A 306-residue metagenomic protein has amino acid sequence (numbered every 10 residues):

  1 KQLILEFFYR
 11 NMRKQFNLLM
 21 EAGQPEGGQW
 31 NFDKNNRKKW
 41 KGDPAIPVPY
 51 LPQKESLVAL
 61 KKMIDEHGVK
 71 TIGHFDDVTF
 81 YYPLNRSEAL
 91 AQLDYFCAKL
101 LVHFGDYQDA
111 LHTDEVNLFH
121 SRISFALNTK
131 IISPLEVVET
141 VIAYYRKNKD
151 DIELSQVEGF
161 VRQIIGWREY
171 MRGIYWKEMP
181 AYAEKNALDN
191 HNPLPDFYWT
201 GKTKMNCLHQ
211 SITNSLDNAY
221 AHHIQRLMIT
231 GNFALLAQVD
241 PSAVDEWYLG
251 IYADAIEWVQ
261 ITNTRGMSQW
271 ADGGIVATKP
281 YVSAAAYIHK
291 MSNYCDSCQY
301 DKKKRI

Functional and structural regions predicted by a protein language model:
K1-Y82: Beta-rich, aromatic/charged-enriched effector core domains that present basic-aromatic interfaces for binding
F7-F8, F16, F32, Y50 (+9 more regions): Phenylalanine-focused residue identity feature
L19-G42, E88-E115, N214-D217, R226: Solvent-exposed, charged interface segments at domain starts and junctions
P47-E115, M179, F197: Long, contiguous internal "core" modules enriched in hydrophobic/ aromatic residues
L84, A91, A110, D114-I306: C-terminal catalytic domain of photolyase/cryptochrome flavoproteins, centering on the FAD-binding pocket
